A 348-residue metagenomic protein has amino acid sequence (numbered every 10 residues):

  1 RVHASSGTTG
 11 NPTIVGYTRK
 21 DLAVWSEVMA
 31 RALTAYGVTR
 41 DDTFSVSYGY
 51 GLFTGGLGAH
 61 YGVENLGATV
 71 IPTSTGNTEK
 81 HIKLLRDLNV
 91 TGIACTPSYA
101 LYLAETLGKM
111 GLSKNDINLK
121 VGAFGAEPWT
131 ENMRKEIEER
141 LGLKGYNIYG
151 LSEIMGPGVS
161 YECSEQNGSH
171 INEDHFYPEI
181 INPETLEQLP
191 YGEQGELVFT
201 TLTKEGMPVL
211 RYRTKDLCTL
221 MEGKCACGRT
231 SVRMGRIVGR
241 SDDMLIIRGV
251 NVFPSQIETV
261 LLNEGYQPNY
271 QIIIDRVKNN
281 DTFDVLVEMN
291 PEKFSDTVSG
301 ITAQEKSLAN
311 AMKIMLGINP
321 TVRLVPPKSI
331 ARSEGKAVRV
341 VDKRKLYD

Functional and structural regions predicted by a protein language model:
V2-V15: Conserved adenylation A10 loop of the ANL superfamily
T8-N11, Y50, G56-L57, L151 (+2 more regions): Gly/Ser/Thr-rich helix-start
T18-A32, T43-Y102: AMP-binding/adenylate-forming
M29-Y36, T106-M110: Short internal alpha-helix immediately C-terminal to a glycine-rich phosphate-binding loop in Rossmann-like
V38-D42: Short helix-loop-beta connector
L66-D348: Active-site glycine/GP-rich loop and adjacent strand/helix microenvironment that borders small-molecule binding pockets
